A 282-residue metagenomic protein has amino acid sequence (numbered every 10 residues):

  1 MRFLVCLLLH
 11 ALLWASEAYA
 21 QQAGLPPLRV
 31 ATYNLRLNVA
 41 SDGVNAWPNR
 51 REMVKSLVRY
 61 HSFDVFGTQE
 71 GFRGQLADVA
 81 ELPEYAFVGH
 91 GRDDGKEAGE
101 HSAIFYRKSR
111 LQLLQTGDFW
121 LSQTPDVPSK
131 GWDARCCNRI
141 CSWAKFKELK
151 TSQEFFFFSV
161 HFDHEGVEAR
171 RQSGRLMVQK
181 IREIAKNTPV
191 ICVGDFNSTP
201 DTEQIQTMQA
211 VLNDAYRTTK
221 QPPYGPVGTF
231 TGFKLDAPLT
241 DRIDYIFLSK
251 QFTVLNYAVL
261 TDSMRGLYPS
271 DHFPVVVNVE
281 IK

Functional and structural regions predicted by a protein language model:
V5-A15: Bacterial N-terminal signal peptides
A18-L82, D93-E100, R175, E280-K282: N-terminal, active-site-proximal structural segment of metallo-dependent hydrolase catalytic domains
P27-V39, S102, Q115-F119, Q153-D163: Active-site-proximal beta-strand elements of phosphoester/diester hydrolases
R36, F72, H161-D163, F196-T199 (+1 more regions): Catalytic metal-binding/acid-base residues of hydrolase active sites
V65-E154, V259: Structured beta-strand-rich core segments of catalytic domains in phosphoester-bond hydrolases
F66-Q69, H90, I191-D195, D214-T218: Active-site neighborhood of phospho(di)ester-bond hydrolases with catalytic His/Asp-centered motifs
R110, E168, Q172, Q179-V190 (+1 more regions): Metal-dependent phosphoester-hydrolase catalytic domains
N138, K147-R171, I184: Metal-dependent phosphoester/phosphodiester hydrolase catalytic core
